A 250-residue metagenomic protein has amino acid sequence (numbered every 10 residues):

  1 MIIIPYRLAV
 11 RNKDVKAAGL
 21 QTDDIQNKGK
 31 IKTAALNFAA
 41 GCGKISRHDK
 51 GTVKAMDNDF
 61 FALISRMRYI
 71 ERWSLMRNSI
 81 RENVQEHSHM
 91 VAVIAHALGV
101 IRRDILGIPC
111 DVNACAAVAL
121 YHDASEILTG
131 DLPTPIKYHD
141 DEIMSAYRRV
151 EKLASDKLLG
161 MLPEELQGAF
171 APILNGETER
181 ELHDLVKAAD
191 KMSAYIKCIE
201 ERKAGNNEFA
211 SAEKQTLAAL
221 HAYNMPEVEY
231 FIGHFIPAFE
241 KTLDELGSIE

Functional and structural regions predicted by a protein language model:
I2-I4, A9, V15, C110-A114 (+1 more regions): Generic hydrophobic alpha-helical membrane-segment signal
I2-L8, D14, D24-G29, G51: Short terminal hydrophobic/aromatic SLiMs and anchors at protein ends
A9, A17-A18, T22, T33-A35 (+1 more regions): Short linear motifs in low-complexity or flexible loops
N12, Q21-T22, R47, R149: Intrinsically disordered, low-complexity regulatory regions of eukaryotic regulatory proteins
V15-Q21, I70-L75: Short, low-complexity, intrinsically disordered N-terminal segments
K44, H48-E250: Alpha-helical, largely C-terminal catalytic domains that coordinate divalent metal ions via clustered Asp/Glu/His
